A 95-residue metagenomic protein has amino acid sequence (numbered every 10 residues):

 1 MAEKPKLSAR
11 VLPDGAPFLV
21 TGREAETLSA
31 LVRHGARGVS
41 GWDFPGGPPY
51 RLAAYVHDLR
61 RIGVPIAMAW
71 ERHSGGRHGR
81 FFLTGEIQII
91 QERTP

Functional and structural regions predicted by a protein language model:
A2-T21, V56-P95: DNA-binding patch around the recognition helix
R10-D14, T27, W42: A near-ubiquitous, low-amplitude feature marking generic local secondary-structure context
G22-R37: Short amphipathic alpha-helical interface segments
E26, A54-Y55: Short Gly/charged-rich anion-binding patches and loops
R37-P45: Short acidic, hydrophobic short linear motifs in intrinsically disordered regions
P48: Charged, low-complexity surface patches
